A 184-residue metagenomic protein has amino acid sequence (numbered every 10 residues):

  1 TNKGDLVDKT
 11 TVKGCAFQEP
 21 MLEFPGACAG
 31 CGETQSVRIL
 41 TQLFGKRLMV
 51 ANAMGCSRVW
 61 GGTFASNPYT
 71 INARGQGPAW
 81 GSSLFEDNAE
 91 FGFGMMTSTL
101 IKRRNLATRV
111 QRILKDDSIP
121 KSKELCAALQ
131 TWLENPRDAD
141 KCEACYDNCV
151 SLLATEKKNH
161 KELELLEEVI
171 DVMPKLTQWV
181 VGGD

Functional and structural regions predicted by a protein language model:
K3-G183: Cofactor-binding active-site loop characterized by glycine-rich and histidine/acidic residues
